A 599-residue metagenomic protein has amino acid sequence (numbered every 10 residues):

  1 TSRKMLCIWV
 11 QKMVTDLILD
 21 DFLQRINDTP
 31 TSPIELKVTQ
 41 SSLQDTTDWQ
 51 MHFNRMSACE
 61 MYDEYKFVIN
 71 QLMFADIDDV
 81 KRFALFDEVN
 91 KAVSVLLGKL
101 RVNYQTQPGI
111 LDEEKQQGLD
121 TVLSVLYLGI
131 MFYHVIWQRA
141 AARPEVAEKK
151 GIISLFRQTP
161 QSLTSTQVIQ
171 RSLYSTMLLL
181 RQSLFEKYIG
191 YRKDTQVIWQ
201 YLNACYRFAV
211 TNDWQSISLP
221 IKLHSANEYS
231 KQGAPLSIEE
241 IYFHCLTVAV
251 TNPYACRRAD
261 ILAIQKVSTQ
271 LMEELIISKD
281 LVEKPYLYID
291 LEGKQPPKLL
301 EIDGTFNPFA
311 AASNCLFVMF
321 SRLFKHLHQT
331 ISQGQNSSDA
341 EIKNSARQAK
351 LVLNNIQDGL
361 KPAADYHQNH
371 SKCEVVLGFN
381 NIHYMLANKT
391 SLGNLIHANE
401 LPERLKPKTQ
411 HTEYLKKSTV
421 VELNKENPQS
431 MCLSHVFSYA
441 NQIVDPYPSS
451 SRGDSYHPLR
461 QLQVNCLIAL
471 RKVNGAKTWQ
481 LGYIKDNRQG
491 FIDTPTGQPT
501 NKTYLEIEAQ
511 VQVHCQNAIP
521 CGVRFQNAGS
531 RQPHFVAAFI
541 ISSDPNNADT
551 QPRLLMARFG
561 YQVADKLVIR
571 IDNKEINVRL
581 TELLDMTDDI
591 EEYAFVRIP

Functional and structural regions predicted by a protein language model:
W9-V10, V14-S225: Long, leucine/valine-rich, helix-dominated scaffolding and oligomerization segments
Q11, Q24, Q40, Q44 (+33 more regions): Residue-identity detector for glutamine
Y62-Y65, Y104, Y127, Y133 (+18 more regions): Sequence-level detector for tyrosine residue identity
I77-D78, R257, D339, F437 (+1 more regions): Intrinsic-disorder/low-complexity, polar/charged segments
D194-G393: Extended, domain-scale alpha-helical bundle/helix-rich regions
D358-G475, L481-P599: Short strand-loop-strand
